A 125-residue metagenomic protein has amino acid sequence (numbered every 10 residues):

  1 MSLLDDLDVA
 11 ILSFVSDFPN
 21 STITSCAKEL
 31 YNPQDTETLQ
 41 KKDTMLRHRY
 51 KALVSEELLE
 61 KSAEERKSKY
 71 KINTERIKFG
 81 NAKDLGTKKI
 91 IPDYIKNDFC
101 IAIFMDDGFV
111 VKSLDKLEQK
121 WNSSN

Functional and structural regions predicted by a protein language model:
M1-N20: Short alpha-helical segments that sit at the start of domains
N20-P33, T38-Q40: Short acidic, hydrophobic short linear motifs in intrinsically disordered regions
T38-S55: Short amphipathic alpha-helical interaction segments
V54-E64: A short, conserved structural fragment
E64-G86: Short, cationic-aromatic polyanion-contact patches
K78-N125: Long, low-complexity, charge-rich intrinsically disordered regions
